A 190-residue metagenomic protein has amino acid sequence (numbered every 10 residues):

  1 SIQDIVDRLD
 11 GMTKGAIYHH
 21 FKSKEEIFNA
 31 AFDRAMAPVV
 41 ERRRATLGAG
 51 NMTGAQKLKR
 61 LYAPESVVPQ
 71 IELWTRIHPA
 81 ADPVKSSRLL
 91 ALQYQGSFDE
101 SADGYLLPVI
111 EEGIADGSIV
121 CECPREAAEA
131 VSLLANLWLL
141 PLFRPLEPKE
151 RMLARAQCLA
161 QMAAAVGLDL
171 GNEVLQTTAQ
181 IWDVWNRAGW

Functional and structural regions predicted by a protein language model:
S1-E26, A30: Helix-turn-helix
A30, E41-H78, A128-V131: Hydrophobic alpha-helical connector segments
D33-V39: Short, basic, alpha-helical segments at the C-terminal edge of helix-turn-helix-like DNA-binding modules
K59, L107, P124-S132, L175-D183: Short, well-structured alpha-helical segments
V67-I71, P108, E112, D116 (+2 more regions): Amphipathic alpha-helical interaction surfaces
Q70-C121, R125-E126: Short secondary-structure transition hinges
P108-E111, A115, P148-W190: C-terminal peripheral helix-coil segments that are non-catalytic and often amphipathic
E126-R155: Active-site/pore-lining binding-face segments in mid-to-C-terminal subdomains
